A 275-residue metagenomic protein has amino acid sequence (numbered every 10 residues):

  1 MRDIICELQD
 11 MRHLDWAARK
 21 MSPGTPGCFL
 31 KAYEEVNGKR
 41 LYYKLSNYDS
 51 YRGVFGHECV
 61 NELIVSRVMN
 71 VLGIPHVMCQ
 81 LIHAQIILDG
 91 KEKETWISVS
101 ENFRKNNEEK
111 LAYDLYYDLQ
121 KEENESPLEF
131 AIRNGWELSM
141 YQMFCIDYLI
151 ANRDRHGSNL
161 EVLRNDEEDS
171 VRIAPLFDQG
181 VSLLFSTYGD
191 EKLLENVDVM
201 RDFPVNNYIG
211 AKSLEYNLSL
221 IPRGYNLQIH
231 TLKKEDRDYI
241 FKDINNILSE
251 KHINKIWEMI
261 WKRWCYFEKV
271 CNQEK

Functional and structural regions predicted by a protein language model:
M1-L111: Conserved ATP-binding subdomain of kinase catalytic cores across diverse folds
Q9-R19, E129-C145, T187-E191, F203-N217: A short, terminal or domain-edge coil/loop segment
E58, E62, S139, R153-H156 (+1 more regions): Active-site-proximal structural scaffolding
L63, R67-V71, L138, Q142-I146 (+2 more regions): A broad, structural surface signal
C79-I87, H156-N165, Q273-K275: Short alpha-helical "patches" and their helix-cap loops
G90-E94, V99-C145, H252, Y266 (+1 more regions): ATP-dependent phospho-/nucleotidyl transfer catalytic cores
N124-Y188: Conserved kinase catalytic-core segment
E167-K275: C-terminal catalytic region of ATP-dependent kinase domains
